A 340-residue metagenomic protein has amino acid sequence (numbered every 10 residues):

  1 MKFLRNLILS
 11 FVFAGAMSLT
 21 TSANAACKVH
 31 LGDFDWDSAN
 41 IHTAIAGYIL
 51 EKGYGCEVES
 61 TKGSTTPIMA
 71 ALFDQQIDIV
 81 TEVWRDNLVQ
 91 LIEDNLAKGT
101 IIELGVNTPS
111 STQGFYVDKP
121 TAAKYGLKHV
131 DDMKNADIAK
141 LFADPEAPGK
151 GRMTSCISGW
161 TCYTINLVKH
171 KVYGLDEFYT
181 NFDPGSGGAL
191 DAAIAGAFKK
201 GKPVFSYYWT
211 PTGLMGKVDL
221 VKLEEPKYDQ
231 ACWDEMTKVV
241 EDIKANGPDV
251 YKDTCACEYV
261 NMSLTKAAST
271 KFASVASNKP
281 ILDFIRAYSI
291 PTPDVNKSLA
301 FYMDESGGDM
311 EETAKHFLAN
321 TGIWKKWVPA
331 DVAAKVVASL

Functional and structural regions predicted by a protein language model:
I8-M17: Hydrophobic helical h-region of N-terminal Sec-dependent signal peptides in bacterial secretory/periplasmic proteins
A26-S38, C56-T61, K150-T154, I285: Short, well-ordered beta-strand elements
S38, Y163-T164, V168-T180, G188-G201 (+3 more regions): An extracytoplasmic/periplasmic, membrane-proximal ligand-sensing/linker region
S38-C56, V168: Short, polar/charged alpha-helical segment
T43, T61-G99, A193, G213-V218: Pocket-flanking alpha-helical
M69-A71, I77-T81, T154-K238: Ligand-binding pocket segment of bilobal, Venus flytrap-like solute-binding proteins
T100-S155: A conserved helix-loop-strand patch within extracytoplasmic ligand-binding domains of the periplasmic binding
Q113-A123, N261-S277, A300-F301: A bilobed periplasmic-binding-protein/Venus flytrap-type ligand-binding module shared by bacterial periplasmic
